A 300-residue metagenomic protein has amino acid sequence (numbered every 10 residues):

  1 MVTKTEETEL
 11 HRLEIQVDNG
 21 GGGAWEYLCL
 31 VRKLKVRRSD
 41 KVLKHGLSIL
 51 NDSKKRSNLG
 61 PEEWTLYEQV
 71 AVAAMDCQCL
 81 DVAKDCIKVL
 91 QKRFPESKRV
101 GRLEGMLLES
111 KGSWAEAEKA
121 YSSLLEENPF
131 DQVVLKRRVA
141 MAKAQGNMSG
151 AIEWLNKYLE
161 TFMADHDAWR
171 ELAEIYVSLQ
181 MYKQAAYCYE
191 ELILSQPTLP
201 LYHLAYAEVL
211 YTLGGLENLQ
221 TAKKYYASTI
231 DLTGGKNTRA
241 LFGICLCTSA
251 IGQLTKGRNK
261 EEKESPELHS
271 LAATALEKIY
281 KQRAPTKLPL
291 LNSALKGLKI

Functional and structural regions predicted by a protein language model:
V2-R56, G60-E63, P200-I300: Eukaryotic alpha-helical solenoid repeat scaffolds
A24, R99-V100, V134, A168 (+2 more regions): TPR alpha-solenoid repeat register
Q69-V70, E104, R138, L172 (+2 more regions): Structural register within alpha-helical repeat arrays
A73-A74, L108, A142, Y176 (+2 more regions): Residue at a conserved register position within TPR or TPR-like alpha-solenoid repeats
D76-C77, K111, Q145, L179 (+2 more regions): Structural motif corresponding to the intra-repeat A-B loop/turn of tetratricopeptide repeats
V89-L90, S123-L124, K157-Y158, E191-L192 (+1 more regions): Canonical positions in the second alpha-helix
P95, P129, M163, Q196-T198 (+1 more regions): Short coil turns that delineate tetratricopeptide repeat
